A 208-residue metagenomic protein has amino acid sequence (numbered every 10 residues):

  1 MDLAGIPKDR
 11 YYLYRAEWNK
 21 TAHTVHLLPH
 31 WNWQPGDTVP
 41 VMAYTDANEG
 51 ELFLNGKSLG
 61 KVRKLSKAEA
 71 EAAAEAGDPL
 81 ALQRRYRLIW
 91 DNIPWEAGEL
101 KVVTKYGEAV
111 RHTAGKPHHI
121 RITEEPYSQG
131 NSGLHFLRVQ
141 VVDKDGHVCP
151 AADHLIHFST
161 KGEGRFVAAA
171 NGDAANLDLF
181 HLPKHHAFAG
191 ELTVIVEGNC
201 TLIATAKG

Functional and structural regions predicted by a protein language model:
M1-N131, K144-D145: Substrate-binding clefts and catalytic carboxylate motifs of secreted carbohydrate-active enzymes
P40-M42, E51, K101, R121 (+4 more regions): Beta-strand secondary-structure signal
V41-T45, G133-P150, L202-A206: Beta-strand-rich structural segments
D46-N48, L52-K64, L134, D145-N176: Short flexible loop/turn segments that cap and initiate beta-strands
E69-A81, T123, G162-A189: Low-complexity "stalk/linker" and mucin-like segments enriched in Ser/Thr/Pro/Ala/Gly
D91-A97, F188, I195-C200: Surface-exposed, short loops/turns at beta-strand junctions within beta-sandwich domains
C149, L192-T193: Non-catalytic helical/linker scaffolds that mediate oligomerization, partner binding, and domain coupling around large
A189, A206-K207: Long beta-sheet-rich domains in secretory-pathway and surface-associated proteins
